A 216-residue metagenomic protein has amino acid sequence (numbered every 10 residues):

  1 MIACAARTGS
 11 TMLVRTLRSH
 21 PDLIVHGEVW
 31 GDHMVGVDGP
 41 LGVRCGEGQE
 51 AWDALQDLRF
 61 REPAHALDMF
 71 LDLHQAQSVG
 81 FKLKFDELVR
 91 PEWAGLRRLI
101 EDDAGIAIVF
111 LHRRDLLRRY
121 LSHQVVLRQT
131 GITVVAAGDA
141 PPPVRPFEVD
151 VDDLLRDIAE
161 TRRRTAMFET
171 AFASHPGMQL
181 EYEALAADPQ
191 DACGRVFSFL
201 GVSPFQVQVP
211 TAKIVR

Functional and structural regions predicted by a protein language model:
M1-L73, Q206, I214-R216: PAPS-dependent sulfotransferase catalytic core
I2-A5, G27, F81-L83, L111-H112 (+1 more regions): Short His-Asn-centered micro-motif
S19-P21, A76, F172-G177: Short glycine/proline-enriched coil/turn segments at helix->beta-strand junctions
L55-R61, E87-P91, A184-D188: Acidic-and-aromatic substrate-binding clefts and catalytic sites of carbohydrate-active enzymes
A76-V79, A107: Loop/turn-to-beta-strand initiation segments
V79-G80, Q206-V209: A short coil-to-beta-strand element that immediately follows conserved catalytic motifs
L83-A171, H175-Q179, Q190-F205: PAPS-dependent sulfotransferase catalytic domain
L180-A187, T211-V215: Small/polar glycine-rich anion-binding or flexible loop at a beta-alpha turn
